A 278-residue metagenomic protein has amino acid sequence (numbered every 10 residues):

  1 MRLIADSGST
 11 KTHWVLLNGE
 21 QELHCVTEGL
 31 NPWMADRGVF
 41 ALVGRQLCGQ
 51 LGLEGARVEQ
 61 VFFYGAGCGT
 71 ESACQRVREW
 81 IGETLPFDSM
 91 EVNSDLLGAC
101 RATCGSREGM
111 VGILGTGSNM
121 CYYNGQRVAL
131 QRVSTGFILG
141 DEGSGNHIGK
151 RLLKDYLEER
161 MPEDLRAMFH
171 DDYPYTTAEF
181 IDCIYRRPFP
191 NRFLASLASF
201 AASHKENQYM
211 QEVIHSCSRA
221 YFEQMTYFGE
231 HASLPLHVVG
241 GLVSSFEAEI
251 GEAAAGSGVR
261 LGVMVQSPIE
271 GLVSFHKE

Functional and structural regions predicted by a protein language model:
M1-V58, T103-E108, L153-E278: ATP-binding/phosphotransfer module of carbohydrate and carboxylate kinases, centering on a glycine-rich
V15, Q75, S118-Q131, F246-A255: Acidic-glycine-rich active-site phosphate/pyrophosphate-binding loop
G49-E91, T103-C104, C183-R187: Short beta-strand-loop/turn "lid" adjacent to the catalytic site in phosphate-handling enzymes
F62-G69, L114-G117, S233-V243: Glycine-rich beta-strand-to-loop/alpha-helix junction loops that act as flexible
I81-E83, V128-G136, A253-R260: Glycine/charged-rich beta-loop-alpha catalytic/anionic-binding loops adjacent to active sites
P86-D95, G140, L261-M264: Short, acidic/small-residue loops that bind anionic groups at enzyme active sites
D88-G112: Conserved phosphate-binding catalytic cores of ATP/NTP-utilizing and phosphoryl-transfer enzymes
R107-L157: Glycine-rich phosphate-binding loop of actin/hexokinase-like ATP-binding domains
